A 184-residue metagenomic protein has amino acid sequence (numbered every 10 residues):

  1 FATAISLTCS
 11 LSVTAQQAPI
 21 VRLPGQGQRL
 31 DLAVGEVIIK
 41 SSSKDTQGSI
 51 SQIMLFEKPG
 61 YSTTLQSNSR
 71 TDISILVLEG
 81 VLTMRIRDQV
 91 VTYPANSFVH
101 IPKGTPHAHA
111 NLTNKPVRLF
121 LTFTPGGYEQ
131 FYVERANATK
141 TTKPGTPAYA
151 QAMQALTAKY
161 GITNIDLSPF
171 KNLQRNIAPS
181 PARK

Functional and structural regions predicted by a protein language model:
F1-S10: Bacterial N-terminal signal peptides
L11-S51, N137, T142-K184: A short, N-terminal "cap"/entry segment at the start of jelly-roll beta-barrel domains of the cupin/DSBH fold
V21-P24, V81, D88-P106: Short acidic-glycine-tyrosine-enriched beta hairpin
I39, S51-N68: Conserved short histidine dyad/triad with adjacent acidic residue
G48, T83, K103-E129: Ligand-binding loop in jelly-roll beta-barrel domains
S49-Q52, R70-D72, N114: Extracytoplasmic
E57-P59, L78, K103, T113: Short loop/turn positions at the edges of beta-strands in beta-sheet-rich folds
P59, R70-L82, R87: Glycine- and acidic-residue-biased ligand/ion/polar-headgroup-sensing regions
